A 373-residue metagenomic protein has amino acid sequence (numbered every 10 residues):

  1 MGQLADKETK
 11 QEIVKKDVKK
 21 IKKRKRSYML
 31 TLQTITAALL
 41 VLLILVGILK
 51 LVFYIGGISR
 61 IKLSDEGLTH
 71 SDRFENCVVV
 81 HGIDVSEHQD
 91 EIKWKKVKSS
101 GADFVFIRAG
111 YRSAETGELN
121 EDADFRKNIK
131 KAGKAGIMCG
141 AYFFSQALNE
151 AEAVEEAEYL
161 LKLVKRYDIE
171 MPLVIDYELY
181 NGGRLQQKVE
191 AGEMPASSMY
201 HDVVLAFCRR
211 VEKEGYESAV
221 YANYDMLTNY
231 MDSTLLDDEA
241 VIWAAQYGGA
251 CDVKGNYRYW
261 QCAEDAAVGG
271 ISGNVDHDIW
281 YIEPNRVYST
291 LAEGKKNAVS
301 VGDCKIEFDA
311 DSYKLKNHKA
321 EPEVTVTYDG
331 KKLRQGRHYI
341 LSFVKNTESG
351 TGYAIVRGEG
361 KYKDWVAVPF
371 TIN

Functional and structural regions predicted by a protein language model:
M1-L30: N-terminal Lys/Arg-rich, disordered targeting/topogenic segments
G2-Q3, G67-E91, L236-K295: Functionally critical loop-and-helix segments that line ligand-binding/catalytic clefts of soluble enzyme domains
K22-I44: N-terminal Sec-pathway targeting helices
G67, E75-A206, E212-E214: Substrate-binding cleft of extracellular glycoside hydrolase catalytic domains
E214-N229: Aromatic-lined carbohydrate-recognition surfaces of secreted/lumenal glycan-active proteins
K295-K331: Solvent-exposed, low-complexity, repeat-rich "mucin-like" stalks and linkers
K332-K363: Serine/threonine-rich, repeat-prone extracellular segments and beta-strand-based repeat modules of secreted/surface
F370-N373: Interdomain boundary/hinge segments at the C-termini of tandem beta-sandwich modules
